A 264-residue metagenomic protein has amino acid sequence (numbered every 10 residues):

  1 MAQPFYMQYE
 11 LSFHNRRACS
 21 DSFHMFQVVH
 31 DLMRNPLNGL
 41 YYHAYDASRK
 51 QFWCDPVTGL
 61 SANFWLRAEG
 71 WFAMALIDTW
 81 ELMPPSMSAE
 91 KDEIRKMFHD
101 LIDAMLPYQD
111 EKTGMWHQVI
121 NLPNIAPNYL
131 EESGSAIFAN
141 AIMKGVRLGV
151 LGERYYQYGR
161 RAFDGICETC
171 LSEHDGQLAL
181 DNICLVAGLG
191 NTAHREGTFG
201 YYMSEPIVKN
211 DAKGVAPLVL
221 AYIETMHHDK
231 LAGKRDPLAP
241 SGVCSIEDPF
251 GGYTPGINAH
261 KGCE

Functional and structural regions predicted by a protein language model:
Q3-N15, W71-E90, A136-L151, P217-A232: Well-ordered alpha-helical scaffold segments within catalytic/enzyme domains
P4-R16, S20-H24, V28-L32, L40-L60 (+5 more regions): Active-site lining segments of carbohydrate-active enzymes
R16, D21-F52, R95-T113, Y158-D175 (+1 more regions): Long, well-ordered core segments of solenoidal/helical folds
S48-N63, H117-P127, G197-E205: Acidic/His metal-coordination segments adjacent to aromatic residues that form catalytic metal sites in metalloenzymes
W65-W71: Aromatic-lined glycan-binding groove of carbohydrate-active enzymes
A73-P123, P127: Oxyanion-binding "anion nests"
P127-L130, G134, A139-N140, G145-E264: CBM-like carbohydrate-recognition segments
